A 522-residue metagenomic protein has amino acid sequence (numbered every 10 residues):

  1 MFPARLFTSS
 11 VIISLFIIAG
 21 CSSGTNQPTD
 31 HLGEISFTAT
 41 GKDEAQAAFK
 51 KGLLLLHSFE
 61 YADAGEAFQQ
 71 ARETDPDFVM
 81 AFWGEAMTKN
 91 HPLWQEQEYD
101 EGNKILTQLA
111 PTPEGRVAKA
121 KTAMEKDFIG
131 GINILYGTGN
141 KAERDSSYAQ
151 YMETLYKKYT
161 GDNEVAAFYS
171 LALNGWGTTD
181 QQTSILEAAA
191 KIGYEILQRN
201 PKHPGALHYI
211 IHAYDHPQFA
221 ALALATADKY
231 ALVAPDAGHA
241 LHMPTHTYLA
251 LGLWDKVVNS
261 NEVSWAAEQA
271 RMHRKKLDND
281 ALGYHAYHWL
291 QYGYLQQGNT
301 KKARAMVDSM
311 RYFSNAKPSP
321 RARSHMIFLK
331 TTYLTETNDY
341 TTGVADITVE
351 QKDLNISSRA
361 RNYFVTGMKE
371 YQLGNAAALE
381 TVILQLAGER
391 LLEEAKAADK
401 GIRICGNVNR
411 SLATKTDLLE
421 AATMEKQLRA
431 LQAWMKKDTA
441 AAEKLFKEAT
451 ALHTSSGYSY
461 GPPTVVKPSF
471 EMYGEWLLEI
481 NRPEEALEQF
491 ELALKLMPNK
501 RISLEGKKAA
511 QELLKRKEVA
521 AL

Functional and structural regions predicted by a protein language model:
E44, K51, E85, G130 (+12 more regions): Structural register within alpha-helical repeat arrays
A48, F82, K89, D127 (+12 more regions): TPR repeat positional signature
Y61-D63, E85-A120, G130-E143, W176-S184 (+1 more regions): Inter-helical turn/loop elements of alpha-helical hairpins
R72-T74, Y156-K158, L197-R199, K229-D236 (+8 more regions): Solenoid-like repeat scaffolds
F78-V79, D162-E164, H203-P204, A237 (+3 more regions): Residue-level recognition of tetratricopeptide repeat
